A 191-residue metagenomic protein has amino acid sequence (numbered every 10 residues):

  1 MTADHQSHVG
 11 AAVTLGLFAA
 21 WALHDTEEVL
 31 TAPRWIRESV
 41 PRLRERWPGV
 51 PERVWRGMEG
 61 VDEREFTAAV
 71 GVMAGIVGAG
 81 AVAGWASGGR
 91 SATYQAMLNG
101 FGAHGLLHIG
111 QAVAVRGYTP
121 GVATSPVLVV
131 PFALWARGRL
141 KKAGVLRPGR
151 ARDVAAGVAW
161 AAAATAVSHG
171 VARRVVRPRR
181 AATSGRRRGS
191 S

Functional and structural regions predicted by a protein language model:
M1-S191: Short amphipathic, positively biased membrane-proximal segments that drive organelle/inner-membrane targeting
